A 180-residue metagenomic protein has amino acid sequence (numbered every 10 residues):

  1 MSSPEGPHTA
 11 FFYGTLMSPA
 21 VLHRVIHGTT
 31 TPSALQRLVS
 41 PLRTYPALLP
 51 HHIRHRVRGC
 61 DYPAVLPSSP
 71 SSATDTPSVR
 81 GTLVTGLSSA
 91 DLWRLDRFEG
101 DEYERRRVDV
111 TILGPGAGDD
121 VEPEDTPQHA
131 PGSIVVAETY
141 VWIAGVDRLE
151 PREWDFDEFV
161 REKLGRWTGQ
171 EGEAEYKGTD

Functional and structural regions predicted by a protein language model:
M1-D180: Glycine-aromatic micro-motifs
